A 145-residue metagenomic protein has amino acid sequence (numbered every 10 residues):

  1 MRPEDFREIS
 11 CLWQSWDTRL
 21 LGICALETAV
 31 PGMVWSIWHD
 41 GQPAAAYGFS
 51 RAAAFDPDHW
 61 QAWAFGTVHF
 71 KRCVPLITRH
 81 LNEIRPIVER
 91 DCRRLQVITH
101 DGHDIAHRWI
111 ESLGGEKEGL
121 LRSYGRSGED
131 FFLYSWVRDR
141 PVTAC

Functional and structural regions predicted by a protein language model:
M1-R19, C145: A short, well-structured alpha-helix characteristic of acyl/acetyltransferase catalytic modules
W13-M33: Active-site rim helix/loop that mediates acceptor-substrate recognition in acyltransferases
P31-S50: Conserved beta-hairpin
Y47-D56, L121: A conserved beta-strand-loop-helix scaffold within acyl/acetyltransferase catalytic domains
P57-K71, L76-I77, F132: Conserved acetyl-CoA binding element of GNAT-fold acetyltransferases
R72-I87, R108, S112: Conserved acetyl-CoA-binding loop-helix of GNAT-fold acetyltransferases
L95-E111, E116, Y124-G125: Conserved beta-strand-loop-alpha-helix junction that forms the acyl-donor binding cleft
S123-C145: C-terminal "cap" of GNAT-fold acetyltransferases
